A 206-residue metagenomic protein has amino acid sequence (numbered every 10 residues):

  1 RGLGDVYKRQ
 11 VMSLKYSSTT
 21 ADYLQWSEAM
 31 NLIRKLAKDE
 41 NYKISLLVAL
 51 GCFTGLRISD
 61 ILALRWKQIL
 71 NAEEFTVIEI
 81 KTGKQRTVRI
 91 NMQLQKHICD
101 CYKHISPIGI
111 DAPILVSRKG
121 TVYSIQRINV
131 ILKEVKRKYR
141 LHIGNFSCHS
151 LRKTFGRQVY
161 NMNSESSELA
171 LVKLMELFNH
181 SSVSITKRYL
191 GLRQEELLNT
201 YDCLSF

Functional and structural regions predicted by a protein language model:
R1-Y7: Short, small-residue-biased leader/transition segments that mark boundaries at the very start of proteins
V11, S18-T20, R89, Q93 (+1 more regions): DNA/chromatin major-groove-contacting recognition/catalytic segments
S13, L24-T54, E165-S166: Basic, Lys/Arg- and aromatic-enriched nucleic-acid-binding interface segment
W26-A29, Q93-I143: Active-site/catalytic core of tyrosine-dependent DNA strand-transfer enzymes
D60-I61, G156, S164-H180: Active-site-proximal segment of tyrosine recombinases
A63-Q95: Conserved tyrosine-mediated DNA breakage-rejoining catalytic core shared by Y-recombinases
E79-G83, F178-C203: Catalytic-site neighborhood detector that most strongly recognizes the C-terminal catalytic loop/helix of tyrosine
H142-M162: Short basic/aromatic active-site micro-motif
